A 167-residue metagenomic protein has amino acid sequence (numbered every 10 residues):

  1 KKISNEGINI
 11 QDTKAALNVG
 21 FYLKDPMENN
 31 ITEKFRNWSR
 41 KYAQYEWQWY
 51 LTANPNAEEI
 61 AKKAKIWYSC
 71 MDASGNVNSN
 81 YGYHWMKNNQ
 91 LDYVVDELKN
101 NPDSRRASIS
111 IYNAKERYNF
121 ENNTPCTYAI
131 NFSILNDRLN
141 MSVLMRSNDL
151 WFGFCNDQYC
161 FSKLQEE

Functional and structural regions predicted by a protein language model:
K1-E167: Terminal, non-catalytic protein-protein interaction segments that mediate quaternary/complex assembly
